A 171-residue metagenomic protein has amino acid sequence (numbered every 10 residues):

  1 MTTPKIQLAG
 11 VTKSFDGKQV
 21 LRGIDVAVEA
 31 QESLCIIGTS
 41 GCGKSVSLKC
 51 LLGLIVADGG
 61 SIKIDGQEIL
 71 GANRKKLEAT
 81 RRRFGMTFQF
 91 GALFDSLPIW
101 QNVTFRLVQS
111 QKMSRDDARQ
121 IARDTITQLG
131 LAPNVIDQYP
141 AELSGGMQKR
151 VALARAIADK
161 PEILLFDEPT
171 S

Functional and structural regions predicted by a protein language model:
L52: Helix-to-loop junction immediately C-terminal to a conserved catalytic motif
Q67-E68, R115-N134: Conserved ABC ATPase "signature" region
I69-G85, R115-D116: ABC ATPase NBD coupling module
S96-F105: Short coil-to-helix segment of the ABC ATPase nucleotide-binding domain corresponding to the Q-loop/switch region
Y139-L143, M147: Conserved ABC ATPase signature
K160: Conserved catalytic motifs of ABC-family nucleotide-binding domains
L164-D167: Catalytic Walker B motif of ABC-type/P-loop ATPase nucleotide-binding domains
